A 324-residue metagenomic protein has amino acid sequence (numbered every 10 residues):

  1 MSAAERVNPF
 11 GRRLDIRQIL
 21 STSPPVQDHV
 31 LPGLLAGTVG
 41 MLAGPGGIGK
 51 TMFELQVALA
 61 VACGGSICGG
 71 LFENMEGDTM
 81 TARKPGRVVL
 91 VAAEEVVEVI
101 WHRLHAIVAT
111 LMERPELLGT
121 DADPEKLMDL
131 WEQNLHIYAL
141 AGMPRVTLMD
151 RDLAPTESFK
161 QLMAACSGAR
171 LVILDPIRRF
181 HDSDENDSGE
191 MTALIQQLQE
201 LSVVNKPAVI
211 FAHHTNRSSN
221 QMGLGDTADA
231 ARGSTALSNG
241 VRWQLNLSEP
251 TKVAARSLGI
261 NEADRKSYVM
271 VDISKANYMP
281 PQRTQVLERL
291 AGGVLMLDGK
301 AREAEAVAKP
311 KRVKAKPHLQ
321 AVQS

Functional and structural regions predicted by a protein language model:
A3-T110: The Walker A/P-loop phosphate-binding site
N8, E76-E185: Conserved inter-motif catalytic segment of the P-loop NTP-binding fold
S21-V26, L153, G225-A228: Short gly/ser/thr-rich secondary-structure transition/capping motifs
L35, L90, D175, V241 (+1 more regions): Conserved RecA-like P-loop NTPase ATPase core
M41-L42, G47, M52, H102 (+2 more regions): Phosphate-binding/switch region of NTP-binding enzymes
V57, S158, E190-L194: Hydrophobic alpha-helical membrane-association signature
A276-S324: Conserved alpha/beta core segments of nucleic-acid transaction machinery
